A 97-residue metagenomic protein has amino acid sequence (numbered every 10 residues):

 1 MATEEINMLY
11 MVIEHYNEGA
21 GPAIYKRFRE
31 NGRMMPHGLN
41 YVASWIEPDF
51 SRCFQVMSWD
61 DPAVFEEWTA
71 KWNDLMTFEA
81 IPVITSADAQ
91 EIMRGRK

Functional and structural regions predicted by a protein language model:
M1-R52, D60-V64, I84-K97: Short S/T/G/P-rich N-terminal loop/turn motif that feeds into the first structured element of a domain
V56: Small, basic N-terminal interaction modules of short regulatory proteins
T69: Short, flexible helix/strand-to-coil boundary loops that buttress conserved ligand/catalytic motifs in alpha/beta
L75-S86: Conserved short beta-strand edge segments in small beta-sheet-based binding/regulatory domains
